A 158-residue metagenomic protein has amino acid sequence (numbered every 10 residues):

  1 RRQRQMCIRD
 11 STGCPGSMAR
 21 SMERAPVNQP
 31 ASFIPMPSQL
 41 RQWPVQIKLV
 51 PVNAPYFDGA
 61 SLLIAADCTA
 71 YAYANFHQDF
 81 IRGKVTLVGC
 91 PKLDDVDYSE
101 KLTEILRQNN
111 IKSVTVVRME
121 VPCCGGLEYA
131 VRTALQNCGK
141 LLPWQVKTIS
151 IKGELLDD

Functional and structural regions predicted by a protein language model:
R1-R2, R41: Extended, compositionally biased low-complexity polar/Lys-Gly-rich tracts and adjacent boundary/linker regions are
Q3-I8: Short, small-residue-biased leader/transition segments that mark boundaries at the very start of proteins
T12-M18, A65-A72, R118-Y129: Local cysteine-cluster metal-coordination motifs and their immediate loop/turn environment, predominantly Fe-S cluster
A19, R24-K101: Conserved mixed alpha/beta catalytic, RNA-binding, or beta-rich assembly cores of soluble enzyme, regulatory
P91-L93, M119-V121, I149: Short, ordered loop/turn segments at secondary-structure junctions
S99, T103-M119, G126-K147, D158: C-terminal folded domains that constitute the principal catalytic or ligand-binding module of multi-domain proteins
I149-L155: Short, conserved secondary-structure transition motifs
